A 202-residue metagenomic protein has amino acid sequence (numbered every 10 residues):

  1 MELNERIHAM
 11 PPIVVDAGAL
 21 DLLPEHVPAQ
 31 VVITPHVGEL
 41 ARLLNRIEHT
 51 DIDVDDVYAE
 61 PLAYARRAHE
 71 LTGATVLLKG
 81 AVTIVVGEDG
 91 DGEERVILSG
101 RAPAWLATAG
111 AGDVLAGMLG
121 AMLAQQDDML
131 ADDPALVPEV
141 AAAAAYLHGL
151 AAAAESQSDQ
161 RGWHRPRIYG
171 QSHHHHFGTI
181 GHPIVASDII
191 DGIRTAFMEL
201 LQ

Functional and structural regions predicted by a protein language model:
M1, G18, P35-G38, A59-A63 (+5 more regions): Conserved active-site and cofactor/substrate-binding residues in soluble primary-metabolism enzymes
M1-R101, M198-Q202: Glycine-rich phosphate/dinucleotide-binding loop and adjoining beta-alpha-beta core of small-molecule
R42, T108-D132, L136-L147: Short, small-residue alpha-helix embedded
E48-E60, D127-A142, Q160-Q171, G178-I184: Short, charged, surface-exposed loops that flank catalytic or proteolytic processing sites
K79, P134, Y146-H148, A152-A154: Adenosine-phosphate binding glycine-rich loop
P103-L106: Glycine-rich phosphate/pyrophosphate-binding beta-alpha loops
L150-Q202: Charged C-terminal helix
